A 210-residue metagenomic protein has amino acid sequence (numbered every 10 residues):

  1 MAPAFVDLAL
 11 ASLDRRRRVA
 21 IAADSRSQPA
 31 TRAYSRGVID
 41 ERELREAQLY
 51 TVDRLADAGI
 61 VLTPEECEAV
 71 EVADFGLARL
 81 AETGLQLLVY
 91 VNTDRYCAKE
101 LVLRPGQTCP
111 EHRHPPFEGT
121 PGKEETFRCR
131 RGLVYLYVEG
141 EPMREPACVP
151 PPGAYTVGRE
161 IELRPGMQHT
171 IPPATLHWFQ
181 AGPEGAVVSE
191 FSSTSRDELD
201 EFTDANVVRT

Functional and structural regions predicted by a protein language model:
A2-D7: Extreme N-terminal basic, low-complexity initiation segments that serve as generic localization/processing leaders
A9, L13-C97, P151-G153: A short, N-terminal "cap"/entry segment at the start of jelly-roll beta-barrel domains of the cupin/DSBH fold
L101-P121: Conserved short histidine dyad/triad with adjacent acidic residue
R104, G122-P142: Glycine- and acidic-residue-biased ligand/ion/polar-headgroup-sensing regions
P115-K123, G140-P165: Extended, positively charged loop/linker patches that create polyanion-binding surfaces
E141-T156, L176-T210: Double-stranded beta-helix
I161-G182: Conserved metal-binding segment of the jelly-roll/cupin
